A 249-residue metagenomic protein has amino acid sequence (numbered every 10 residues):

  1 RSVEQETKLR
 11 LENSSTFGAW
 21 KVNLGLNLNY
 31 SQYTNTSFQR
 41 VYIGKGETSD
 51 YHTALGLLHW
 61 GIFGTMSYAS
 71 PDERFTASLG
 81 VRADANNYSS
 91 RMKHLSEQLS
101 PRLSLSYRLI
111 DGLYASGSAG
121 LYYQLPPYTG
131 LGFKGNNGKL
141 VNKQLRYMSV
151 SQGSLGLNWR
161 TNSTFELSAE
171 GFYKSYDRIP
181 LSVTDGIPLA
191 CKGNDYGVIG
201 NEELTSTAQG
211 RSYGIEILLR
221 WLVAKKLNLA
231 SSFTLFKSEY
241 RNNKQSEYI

Functional and structural regions predicted by a protein language model:
R1, K8, E12, K45-T53 (+5 more regions): Extracellular loop and loop/strand-boundary signature of outer-membrane beta-barrel proteins
R1, L9, N35-I43, S89-L99 (+5 more regions): Outer-membrane beta-barrel translocator domains and adjoining extracellular loop/strand segments of Gram-negative
R1-M92, R108, F165-S168, N228-S232: Face-selective signature of the C-terminal outer-membrane beta-barrel domain
V3-L9, L28-T34, A54-I62, A83-N87 (+6 more regions): Transmembrane beta-barrel architecture of outer-membrane proteins
N13-F17, Y68-S70, E97, Y107-R108 (+6 more regions): Residue-level signature of outer-membrane beta-barrel architecture
T34-V41, Y107, D111-S154, Y173-E202: Surface-exposed extracellular loop regions of Gram-negative outer-membrane beta-barrel proteins, predominantly
A69-F75, Y173-S175, G197-I249: Gram-negative outer-membrane beta-barrel transporters
